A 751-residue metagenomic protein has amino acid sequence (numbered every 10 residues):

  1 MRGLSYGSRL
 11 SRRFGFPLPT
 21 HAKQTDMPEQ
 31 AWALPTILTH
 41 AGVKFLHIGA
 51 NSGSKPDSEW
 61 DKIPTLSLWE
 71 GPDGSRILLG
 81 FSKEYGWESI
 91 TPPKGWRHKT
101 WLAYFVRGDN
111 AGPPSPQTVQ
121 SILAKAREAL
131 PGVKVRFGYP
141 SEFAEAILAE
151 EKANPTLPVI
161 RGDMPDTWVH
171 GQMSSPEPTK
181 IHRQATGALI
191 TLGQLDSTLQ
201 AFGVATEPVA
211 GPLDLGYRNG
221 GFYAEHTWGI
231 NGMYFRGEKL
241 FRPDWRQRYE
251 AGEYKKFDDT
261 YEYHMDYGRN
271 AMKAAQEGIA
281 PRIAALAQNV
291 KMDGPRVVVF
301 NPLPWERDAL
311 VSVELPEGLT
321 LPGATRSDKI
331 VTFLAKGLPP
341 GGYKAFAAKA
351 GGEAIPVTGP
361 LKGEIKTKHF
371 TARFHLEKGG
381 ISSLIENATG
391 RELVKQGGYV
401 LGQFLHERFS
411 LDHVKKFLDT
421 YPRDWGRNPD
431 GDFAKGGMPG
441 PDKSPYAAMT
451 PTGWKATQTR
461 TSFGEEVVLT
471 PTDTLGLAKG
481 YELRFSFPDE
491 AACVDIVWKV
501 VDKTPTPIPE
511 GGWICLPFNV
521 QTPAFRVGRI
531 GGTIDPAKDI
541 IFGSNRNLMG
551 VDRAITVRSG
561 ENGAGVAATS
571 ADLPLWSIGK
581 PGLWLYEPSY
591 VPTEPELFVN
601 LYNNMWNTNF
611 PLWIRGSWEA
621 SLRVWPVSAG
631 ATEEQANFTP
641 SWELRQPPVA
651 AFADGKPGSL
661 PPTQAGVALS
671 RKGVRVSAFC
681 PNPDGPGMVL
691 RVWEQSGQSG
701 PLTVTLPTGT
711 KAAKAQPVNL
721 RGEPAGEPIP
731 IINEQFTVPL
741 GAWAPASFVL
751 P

Functional and structural regions predicted by a protein language model:
M1, K23, K44-H47, G397 (+1 more regions): Short, well-structured secondary-structure segments
M1-R9, E29-L34, T39, G211-F222 (+2 more regions): Active-site-adjacent structural elements in enzyme catalytic domains
M1-T25: Metal-dependent polysaccharide deacetylase catalytic core of the NodB/CE4 family, i.e., the active-site-bearing domain
S11-G15, A41-A50, A126, L130 (+6 more regions): A generic secondary-structure signal for well-formed alpha-helical elements
R13, P72-N289, P302, G563-F652: Catalytic grooves of carbohydrate-active enzymes
R13-H21, T100-Y104, C493-D495, G685 (+1 more regions): Short, surface-exposed connector motifs at secondary-structure boundaries
L18-Q172, A309-G318, R326, T332-F333 (+4 more regions): Aromatic- and carboxylate-enriched substrate-binding clefts and catalytic-loop regions of carbohydrate-active enzymes
L34-T39, G53, I63-L66, I90 (+2 more regions): C-terminal (or distal) subdomains of carbohydrate-active enzymes
